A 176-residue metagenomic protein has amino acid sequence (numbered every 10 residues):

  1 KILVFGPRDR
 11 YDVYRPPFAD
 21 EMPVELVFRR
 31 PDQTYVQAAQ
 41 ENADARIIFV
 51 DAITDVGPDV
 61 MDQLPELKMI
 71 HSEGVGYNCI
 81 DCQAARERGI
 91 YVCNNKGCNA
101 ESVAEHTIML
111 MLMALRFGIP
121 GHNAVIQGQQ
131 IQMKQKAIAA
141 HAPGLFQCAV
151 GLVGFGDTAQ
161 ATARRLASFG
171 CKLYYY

Functional and structural regions predicted by a protein language model:
K1-I47: N-terminal glycine-/charge-rich "phosphate-binding" loop or analogous flexible N-terminal tail
V4, V150-L152: Hydrophobic Val/Ile/Leu positions in short beta-strands of Rossmann-like dinucleotide-binding domains
R30, D51, E73-G74, I90-E101: Short beta->alpha connector loops at strand-helix junctions that form conserved, small/polar/Pro-enriched
T54-L67: Rossmann-fold NAD(P) dinucleotide-binding segment
N78-I90: Rossmann-fold NAD(P)-binding glycine/threonine-rich loop
R88, N95-A149, A161: Phosphate-binding beta-alpha-beta segment of Rossmann-like dinucleotide-binding domains, i.e., the NAD(P)
T158: Hydrophobic/small residue at the entry helix of a nucleotide-binding pocket
S168-Y176: NAD(P)-binding Rossmann-fold cofactor-contacting core
